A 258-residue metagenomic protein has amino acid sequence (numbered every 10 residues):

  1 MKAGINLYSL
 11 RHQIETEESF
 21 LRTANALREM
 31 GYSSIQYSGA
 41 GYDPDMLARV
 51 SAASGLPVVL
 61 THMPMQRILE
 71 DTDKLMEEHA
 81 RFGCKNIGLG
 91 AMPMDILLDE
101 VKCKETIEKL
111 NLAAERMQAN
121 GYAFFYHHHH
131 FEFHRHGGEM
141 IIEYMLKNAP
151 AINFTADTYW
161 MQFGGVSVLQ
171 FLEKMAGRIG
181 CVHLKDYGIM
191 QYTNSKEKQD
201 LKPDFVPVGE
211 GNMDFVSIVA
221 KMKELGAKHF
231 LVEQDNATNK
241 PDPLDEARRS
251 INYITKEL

Functional and structural regions predicted by a protein language model:
M1-N86, N252, K256-L258: N-terminal pre-domain/capping segments
A3-L7, I35-Y37, V58-M63, I87-L89 (+4 more regions): Hydrophobic faces of well-ordered beta-strands that scaffold small-molecule active sites in alpha/beta enzyme cores
H12-E17, S34-M46, M63-T72, M94-L98 (+4 more regions): Acidic-and-aromatic substrate-binding clefts and catalytic sites of carbohydrate-active enzymes
N25, E29, S33, A53 (+3 more regions): Active-site acidic/histidine proton-transfer and metal-coordination neighborhood in alpha/beta enzyme cores
A48, T72-R81, S167-G177, V219-K221: Short amphipathic alpha-helices and their capping/turn segments at secondary-structure boundaries
A119-N212, V219: Acidic/histidine-rich catalytic cores of soluble enzymes
D214-A220, L225, H229-E233: H/E-rich (His + Asp/Glu) clusters that bind or coordinate divalent metals
T238-L258: Aromatic-rich peripheral "rim/lid" segments of glycoside hydrolase catalytic domains that contact and position glycan
